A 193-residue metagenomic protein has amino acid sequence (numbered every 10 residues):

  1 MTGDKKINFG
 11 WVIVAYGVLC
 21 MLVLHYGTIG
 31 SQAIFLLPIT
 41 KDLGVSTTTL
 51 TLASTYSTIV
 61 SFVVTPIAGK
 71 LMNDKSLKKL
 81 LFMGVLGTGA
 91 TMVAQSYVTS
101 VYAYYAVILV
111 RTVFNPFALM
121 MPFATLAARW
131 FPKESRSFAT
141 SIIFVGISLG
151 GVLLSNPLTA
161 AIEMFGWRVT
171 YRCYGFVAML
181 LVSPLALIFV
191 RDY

Functional and structural regions predicted by a protein language model:
V12-T47, V64-A68, S155: Extracytoplasmic
L22, Y102-A118: Hydrophobic core of transmembrane alpha-helices in multi-pass small-molecule transporters, especially MFS/SLC-type
T47-T48, K133-I143: Loop-to-transmembrane helix entry/capping segments in MFS-fold secondary transporters and related SLC/MFSD carriers
T58-P66, G151-V152: Residue-level signature of mid-helix packing/kink "hotspots" within the transmembrane helices of 12-pass Major
V63-V101: Conserved MFS/SLC helix-loop-helix module at the cytosolic interface between two early adjacent transmembrane helices
T91-Q95, R111, L185: MFS-fold secondary transporters
F117-F131: Intracellular juxtamembrane helix-capping segments at the cytosolic ends of symmetry-related transmembrane helices
I143, I147-Y193: Helix-loop-helix hairpin linking two adjacent transmembrane segments in secondary transporters
